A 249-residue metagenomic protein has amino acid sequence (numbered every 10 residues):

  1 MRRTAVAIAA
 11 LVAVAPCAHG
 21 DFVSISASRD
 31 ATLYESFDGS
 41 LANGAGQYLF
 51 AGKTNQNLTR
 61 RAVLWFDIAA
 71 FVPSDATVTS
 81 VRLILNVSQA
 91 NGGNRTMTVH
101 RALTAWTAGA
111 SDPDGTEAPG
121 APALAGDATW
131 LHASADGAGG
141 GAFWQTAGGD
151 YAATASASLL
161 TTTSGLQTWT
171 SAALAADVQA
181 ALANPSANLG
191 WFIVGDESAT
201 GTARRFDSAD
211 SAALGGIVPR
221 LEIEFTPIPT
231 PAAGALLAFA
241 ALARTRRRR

Functional and structural regions predicted by a protein language model:
M1-T4, T245-R249: Positively charged n-region of N-terminal signal peptides that target proteins for export
G20-A70, A152, E197-T200, D210-R220 (+1 more regions): Flexible, small-residue-rich N-terminal segments that precede or flank a structured functional core
A27, A90-A180: Beta-strand-rich interaction/scaffold domains
F66, T77-Q89, L221: A short beta-strand element within beta-rich, extracytoplasmic domains of secreted/secretory-pathway proteins
A69-V72, S88-N91, L103-G109, G195-T200: Acidic glycine-/aspartate-rich tracts in secreted/extracellular proteins
A175-A213, F225: Ser/Thr/Pro-rich, low-complexity mucin-like regions that serve as glycosylated stalks/linkers or repetitive adhesive
P229-R246: A short, hydrophobic C-terminal helix/tail in secreted or cell-surface proteins
